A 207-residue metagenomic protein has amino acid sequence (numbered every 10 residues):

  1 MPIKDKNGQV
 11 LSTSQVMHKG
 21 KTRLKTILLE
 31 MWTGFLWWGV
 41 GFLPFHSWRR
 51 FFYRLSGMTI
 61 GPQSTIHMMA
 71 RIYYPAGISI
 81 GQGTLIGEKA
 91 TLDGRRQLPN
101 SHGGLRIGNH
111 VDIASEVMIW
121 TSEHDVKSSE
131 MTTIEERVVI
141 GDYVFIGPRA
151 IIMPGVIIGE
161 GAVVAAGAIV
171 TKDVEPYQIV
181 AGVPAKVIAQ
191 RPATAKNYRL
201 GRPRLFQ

Functional and structural regions predicted by a protein language model:
M1-M58, H110, Y143, V183-Q207: Terminal amphipathic alpha-helical/low-complexity segments used for targeting or macromolecular assembly
G39-L43, R50, A70-I157, V183 (+1 more regions): Flexible, glycine/small-residue-enriched loop-and-beta-strand segment within the central core of proteins
Y53, T59, T65-Y73: Long amphipathic N-terminal alpha/beta scaffold segment
T65, L85, F145, V163 (+2 more regions): Short-chain dehydrogenase/reductase
H124, G159, D173-Y177: Short conserved catalytic/interaction loops centered on acidic-Pro-aromatic/His motifs
P148-V163, A168-K172: Beta-rich strand-turn-strand
A168, P176-Q178, K186: Glycine-centered loop/turn positions within well-structured domains that cap or flank conserved ligand/cofactor-binding
